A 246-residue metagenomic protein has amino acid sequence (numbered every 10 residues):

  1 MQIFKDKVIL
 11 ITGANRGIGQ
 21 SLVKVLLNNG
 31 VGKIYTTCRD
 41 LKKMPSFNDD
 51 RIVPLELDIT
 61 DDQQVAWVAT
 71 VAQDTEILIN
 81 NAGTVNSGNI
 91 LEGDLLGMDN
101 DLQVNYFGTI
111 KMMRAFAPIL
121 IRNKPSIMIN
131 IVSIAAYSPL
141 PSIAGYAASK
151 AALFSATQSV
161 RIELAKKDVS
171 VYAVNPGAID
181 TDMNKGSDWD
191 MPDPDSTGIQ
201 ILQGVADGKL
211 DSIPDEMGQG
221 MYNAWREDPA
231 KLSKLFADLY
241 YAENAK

Functional and structural regions predicted by a protein language model:
N15-R16: Conserved glycine-rich cofactor-binding loop
A82-S87: Conserved NAD(P)H cofactor-binding loop of Rossmann-fold oxidoreductase domains
N89-I90, D94-D99: Substrate-binding pocket helix/loop in short-chain dehydrogenase/reductase
L91, L140-A144, S187: Active-site loop immediately N-terminal to the catalytic Tyr-X3-Lys motif of short-chain dehydrogenase/reductase
M113, S149: Active-site helix of classical SDR
S133: Residue(s) in the substrate-gating loop at a strand-loop-helix junction that position the organic substrate next
A173, T181, K185-N223: C-terminal helical subdomain
